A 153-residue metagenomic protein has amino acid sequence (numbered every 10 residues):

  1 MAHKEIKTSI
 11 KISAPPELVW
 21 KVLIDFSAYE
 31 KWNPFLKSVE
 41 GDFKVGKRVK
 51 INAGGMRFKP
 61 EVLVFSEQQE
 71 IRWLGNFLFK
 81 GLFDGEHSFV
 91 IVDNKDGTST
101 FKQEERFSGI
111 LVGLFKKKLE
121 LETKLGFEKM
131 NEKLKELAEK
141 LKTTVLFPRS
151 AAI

Functional and structural regions predicted by a protein language model:
M1-E40, A152-I153: Hydrophobic ligand-binding cavity/cleft-lining segments
S9-S13, K50, E61, V90: Generic structural detector for well-ordered beta-strands
V19-L23, Y29, V49-I51, V62 (+3 more regions): Hydrophobic pocket/interface hotspot
W32, D42-V45, Q69-G75: Short Pro/Gly-enriched beta-strand edge/turn motifs at strand-loop
V39-D42, V62-V64: Short, exposed beta-strand/loop patches in secreted or surface proteins that constitute
G55-T100, R106-L111, E136, K140: Hydrophobic-ligand binding "helix-grip"
T100, R106-I153: A conserved amphipathic terminal alpha-helix motif
